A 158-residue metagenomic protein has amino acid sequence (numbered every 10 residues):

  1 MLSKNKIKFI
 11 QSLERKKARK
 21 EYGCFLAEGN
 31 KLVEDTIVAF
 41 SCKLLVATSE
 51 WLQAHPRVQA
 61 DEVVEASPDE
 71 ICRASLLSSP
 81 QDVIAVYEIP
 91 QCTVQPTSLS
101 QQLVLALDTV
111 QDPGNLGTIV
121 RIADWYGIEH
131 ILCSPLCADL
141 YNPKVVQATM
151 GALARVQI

Functional and structural regions predicted by a protein language model:
M1, V63-S67, Q157-I158: Short acidic-hydrophobic, aromatic-tinged amphipathic segments that line or gate anion-handling sites
M1-Q53, C137-A138: Boundary-proximal intrinsically disordered activation/regulatory segments immediately upstream of a helical core
E21-C24, S41-L44, D61-E62, E129-I131 (+1 more regions): Short active-site oxyanion
V38, P96-I158: RNA substrate-binding interface of SAM-dependent RNA methyltransferases
L52-A60, Q95-S98: Short loop/helix-cap segments at secondary-structure boundaries that form the rim of catalytic
H55, D61-E88: Glycine/small-residue-rich loop that forms an oxyanion/phosphate-binding "nest" at active or ligand-binding sites
Y87-L99: Glycine-/acidic-rich phosphate or pyrophosphate-binding loops and their flanking alpha/beta elements
